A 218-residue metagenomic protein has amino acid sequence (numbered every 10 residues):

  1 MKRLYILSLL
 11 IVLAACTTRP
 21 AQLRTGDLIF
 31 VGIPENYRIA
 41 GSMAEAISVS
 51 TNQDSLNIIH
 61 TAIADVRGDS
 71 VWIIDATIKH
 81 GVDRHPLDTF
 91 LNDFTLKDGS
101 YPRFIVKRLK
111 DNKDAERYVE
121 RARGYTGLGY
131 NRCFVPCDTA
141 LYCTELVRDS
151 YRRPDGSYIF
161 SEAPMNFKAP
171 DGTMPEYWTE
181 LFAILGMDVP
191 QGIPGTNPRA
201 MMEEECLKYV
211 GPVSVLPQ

Functional and structural regions predicted by a protein language model:
M1-L4: Positively charged n-region of N-terminal signal peptides that target proteins for export
I6-L9: Sec-dependent N-terminal signal peptides
A14-A15: C-terminal motif of bacterial Sec signal peptides marking the signal peptidase cleavage site
G26-I29: Loop/turn positions that initiate beta-strands
I33-F104, Y130-D138: Glycine-rich catalytic cores of cysteine/serine-nucleophile enzymes that process amide/ester linkages in cell-envelope
A46-I47, Y101-M165: Active-site nucleophile-His-acid catalytic modules used for acyl/amide transfer and hydrolysis across diverse enzymes
V135-Q218: Activation targets extended, charge/polar-rich intrinsically disordered C-terminal tails
